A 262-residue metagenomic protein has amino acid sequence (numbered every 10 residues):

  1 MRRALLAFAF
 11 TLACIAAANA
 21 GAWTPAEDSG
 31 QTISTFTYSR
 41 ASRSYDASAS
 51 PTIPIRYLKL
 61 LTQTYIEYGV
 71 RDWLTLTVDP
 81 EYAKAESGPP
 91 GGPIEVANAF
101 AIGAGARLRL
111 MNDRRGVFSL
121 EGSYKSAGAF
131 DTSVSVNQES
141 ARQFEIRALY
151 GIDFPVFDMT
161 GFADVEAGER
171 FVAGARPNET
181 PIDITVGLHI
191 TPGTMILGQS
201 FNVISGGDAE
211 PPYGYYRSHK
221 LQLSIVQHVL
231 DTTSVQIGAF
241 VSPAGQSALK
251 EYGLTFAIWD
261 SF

Functional and structural regions predicted by a protein language model:
M1-A26: Cleavable N-terminal export/targeting peptides
N19-V172, P181, T185-F262: Transmembrane beta-barrel domains of Gram-negative outer membranes and organellar outer membranes
